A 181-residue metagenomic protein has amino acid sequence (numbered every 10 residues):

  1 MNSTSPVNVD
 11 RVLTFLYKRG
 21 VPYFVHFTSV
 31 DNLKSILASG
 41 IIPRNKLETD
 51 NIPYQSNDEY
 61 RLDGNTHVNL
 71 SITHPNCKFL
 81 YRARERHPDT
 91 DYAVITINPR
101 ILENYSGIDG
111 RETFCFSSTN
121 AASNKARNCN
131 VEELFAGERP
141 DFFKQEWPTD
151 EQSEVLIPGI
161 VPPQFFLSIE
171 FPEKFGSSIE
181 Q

Functional and structural regions predicted by a protein language model:
M1-I72, N76-Q181: Active-site-proximal loop/hinge segments that shape catalytic or ion-binding/gating pockets
